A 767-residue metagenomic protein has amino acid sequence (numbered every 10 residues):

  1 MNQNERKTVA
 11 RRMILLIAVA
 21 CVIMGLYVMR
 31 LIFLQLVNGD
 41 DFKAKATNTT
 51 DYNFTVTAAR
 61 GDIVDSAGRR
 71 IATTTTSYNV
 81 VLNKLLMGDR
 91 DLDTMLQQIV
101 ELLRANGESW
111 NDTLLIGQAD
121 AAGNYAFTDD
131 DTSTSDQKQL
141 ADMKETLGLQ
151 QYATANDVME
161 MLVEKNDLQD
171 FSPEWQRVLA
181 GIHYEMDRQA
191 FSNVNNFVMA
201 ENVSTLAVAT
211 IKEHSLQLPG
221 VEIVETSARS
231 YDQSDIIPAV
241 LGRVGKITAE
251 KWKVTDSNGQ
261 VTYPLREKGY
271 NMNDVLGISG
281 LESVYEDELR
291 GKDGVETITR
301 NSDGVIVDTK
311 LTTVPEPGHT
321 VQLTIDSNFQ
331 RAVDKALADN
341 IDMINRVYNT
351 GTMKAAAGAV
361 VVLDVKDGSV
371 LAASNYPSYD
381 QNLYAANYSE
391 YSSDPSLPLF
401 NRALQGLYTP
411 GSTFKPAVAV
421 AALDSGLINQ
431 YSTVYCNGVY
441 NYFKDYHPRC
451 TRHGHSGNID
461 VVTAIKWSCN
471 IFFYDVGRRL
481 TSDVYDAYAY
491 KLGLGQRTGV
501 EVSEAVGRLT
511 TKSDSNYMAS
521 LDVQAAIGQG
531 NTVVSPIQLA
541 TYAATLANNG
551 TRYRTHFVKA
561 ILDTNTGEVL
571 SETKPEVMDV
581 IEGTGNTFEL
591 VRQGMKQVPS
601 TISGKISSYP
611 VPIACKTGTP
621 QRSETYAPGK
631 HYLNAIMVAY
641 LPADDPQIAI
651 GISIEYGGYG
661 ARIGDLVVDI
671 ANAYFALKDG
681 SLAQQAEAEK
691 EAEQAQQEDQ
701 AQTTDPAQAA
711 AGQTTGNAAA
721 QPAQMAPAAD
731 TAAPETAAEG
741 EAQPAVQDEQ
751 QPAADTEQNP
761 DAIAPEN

Functional and structural regions predicted by a protein language model:
M1-V314, T350-A359, D699, Q708 (+3 more regions): Membrane-proximal periplasmic segments of bacterial cell-envelope enzymes, especially penicillin-binding proteins
R70-A72, Y78, T299-E316, I325 (+10 more regions): Beta-lactam-recognizing serine transpeptidase/beta-lactamase-like catalytic domain environment
K84-L86, I654-G658: A generic structural motif
R90-E101, A209, E213, P238-G242 (+17 more regions): Solvent-exposed, polar/charged alpha-helical surfaces in well-ordered, non-transmembrane soluble domains, broadly
E286, R290-D293, D303-G304, D334-D342 (+2 more regions): Amphipathic, well-packed alpha-helical segments that form the structural scaffold of globular domains
A336-Y348, G426, P599: Structural motif corresponding to the C-terminal cap of alpha-helices
L677-A718: Intrinsically disordered, low-complexity mixed-charge segments
G716-N767: Long, low-complexity, intrinsically disordered segments
